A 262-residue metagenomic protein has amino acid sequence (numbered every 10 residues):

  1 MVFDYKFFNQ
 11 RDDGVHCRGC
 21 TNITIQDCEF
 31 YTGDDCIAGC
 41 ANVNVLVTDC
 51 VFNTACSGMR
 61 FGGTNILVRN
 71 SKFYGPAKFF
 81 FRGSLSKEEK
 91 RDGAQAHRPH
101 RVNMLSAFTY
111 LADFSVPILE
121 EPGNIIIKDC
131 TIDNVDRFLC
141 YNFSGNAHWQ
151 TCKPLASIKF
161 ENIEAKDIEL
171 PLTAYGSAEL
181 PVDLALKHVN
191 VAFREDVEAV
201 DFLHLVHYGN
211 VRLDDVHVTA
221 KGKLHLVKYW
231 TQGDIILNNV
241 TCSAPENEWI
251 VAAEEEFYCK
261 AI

Functional and structural regions predicted by a protein language model:
M1-I262: Extracellular/periplasmic carbohydrate-active domains that bind, remodel, or depolymerize complex polysaccharides
